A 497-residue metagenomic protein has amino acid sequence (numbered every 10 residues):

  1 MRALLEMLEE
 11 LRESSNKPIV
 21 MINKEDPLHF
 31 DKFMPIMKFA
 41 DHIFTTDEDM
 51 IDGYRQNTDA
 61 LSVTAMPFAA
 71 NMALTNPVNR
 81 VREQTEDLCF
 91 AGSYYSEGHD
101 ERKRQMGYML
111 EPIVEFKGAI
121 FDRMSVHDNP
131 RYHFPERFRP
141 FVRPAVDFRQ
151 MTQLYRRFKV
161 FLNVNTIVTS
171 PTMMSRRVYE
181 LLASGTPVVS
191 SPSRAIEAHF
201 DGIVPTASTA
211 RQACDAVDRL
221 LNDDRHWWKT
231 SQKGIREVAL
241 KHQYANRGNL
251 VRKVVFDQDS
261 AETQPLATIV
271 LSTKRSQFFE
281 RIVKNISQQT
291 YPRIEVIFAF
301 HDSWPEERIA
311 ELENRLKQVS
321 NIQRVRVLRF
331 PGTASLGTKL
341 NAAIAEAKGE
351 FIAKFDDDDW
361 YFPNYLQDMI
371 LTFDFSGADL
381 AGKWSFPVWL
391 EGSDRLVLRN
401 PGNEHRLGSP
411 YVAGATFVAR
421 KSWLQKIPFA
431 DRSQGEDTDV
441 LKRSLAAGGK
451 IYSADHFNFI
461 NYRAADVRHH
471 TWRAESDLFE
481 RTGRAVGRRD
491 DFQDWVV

Functional and structural regions predicted by a protein language model:
M1-A3, H42-Y179, P187-I196: Nucleotide-sugar donor-binding catalytic core of glycosyltransferases
R225-V255: A charged, aromatic-enriched C-terminal amphipathic alpha-helix characteristic of glycosyltransferases across folds
Q232, I427-V497: C-terminal catalytic/acceptor-binding lobe
N249-N285: N-proximal low-complexity "stem/linker" segments adjacent to membrane-targeting elements
K284-R293: Short, acidic, metal-binding catalytic loop of nucleotide-sugar glycosyltransferases
F330-A347: Glycine-rich, basic loop-to-helix element that forms the pyrophosphate-binding segment of sugar-nucleotide handling
I352: Short aromatic/hydrophobic "clamp" motif used to bind/position activated sugar donors
N364-R395: Conserved donor NDP-sugar-binding/catalytic core segment of glycosyltransferases
